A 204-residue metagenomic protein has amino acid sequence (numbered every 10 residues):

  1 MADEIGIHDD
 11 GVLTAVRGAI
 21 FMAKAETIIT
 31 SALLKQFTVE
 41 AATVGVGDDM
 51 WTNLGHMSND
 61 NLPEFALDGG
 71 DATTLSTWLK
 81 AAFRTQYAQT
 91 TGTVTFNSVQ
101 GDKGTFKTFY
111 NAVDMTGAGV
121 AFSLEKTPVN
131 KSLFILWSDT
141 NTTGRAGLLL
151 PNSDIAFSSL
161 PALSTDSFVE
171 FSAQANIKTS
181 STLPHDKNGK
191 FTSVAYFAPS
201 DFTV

Functional and structural regions predicted by a protein language model:
M1-H56: Polar/acidic, low-complexity leader/linker segments enriched in S/T/G and N/D
L13-A15, Q89-T93, P128-N130, T143 (+1 more regions): A general secondary-structure signal for short beta-strands and their flanking turns/coil in non-transmembrane regions
T43-T93: A glycine-rich, hydrophobic loop/mini-helix early in the fold
E64-A72, S98-K103, A146-S159: Short acidic, glycine/tyrosine-flanked loop/strand segments centered on an H-E-D-like triad
A82-R84, W137, L160-L163: Beta-strand-rich interaction surfaces with strong enrichment in secreted/lumenal proteins
F83-F106, D166-S181: Oligomerization/assembly interface segments of phage tail-like spikes and tubes
D102-P151: Short helix-loop boundary/capping segments
A146-V204: Mixed-charge, glycine-accented linear interaction segment located at domain edges/termini
